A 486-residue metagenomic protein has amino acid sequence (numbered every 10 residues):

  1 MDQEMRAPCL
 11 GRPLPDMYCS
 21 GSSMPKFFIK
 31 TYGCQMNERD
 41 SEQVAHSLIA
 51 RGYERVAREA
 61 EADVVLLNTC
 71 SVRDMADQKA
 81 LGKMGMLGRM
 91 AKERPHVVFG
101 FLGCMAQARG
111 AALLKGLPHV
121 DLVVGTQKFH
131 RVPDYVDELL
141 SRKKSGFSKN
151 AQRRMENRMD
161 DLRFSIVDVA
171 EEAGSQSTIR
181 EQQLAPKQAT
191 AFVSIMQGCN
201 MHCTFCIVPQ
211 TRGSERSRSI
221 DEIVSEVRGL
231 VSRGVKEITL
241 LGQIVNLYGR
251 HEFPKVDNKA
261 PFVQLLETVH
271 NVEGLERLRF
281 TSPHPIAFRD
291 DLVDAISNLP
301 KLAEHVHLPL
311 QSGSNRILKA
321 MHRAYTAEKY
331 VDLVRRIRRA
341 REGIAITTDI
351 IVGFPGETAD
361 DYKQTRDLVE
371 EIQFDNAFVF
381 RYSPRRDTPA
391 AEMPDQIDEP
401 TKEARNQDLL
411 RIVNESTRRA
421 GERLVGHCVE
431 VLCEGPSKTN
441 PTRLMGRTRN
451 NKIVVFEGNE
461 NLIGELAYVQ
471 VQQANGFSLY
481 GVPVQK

Functional and structural regions predicted by a protein language model:
M1-S23, P209: N-terminal amphipathic/basic-hydrophobic helices that include classical n-h-c signal peptides and signal-anchor
Y18-G249, P261, D291, I296 (+5 more regions): Proteins enriched for Cys/Gly/acidic motifs involved in redox and nucleic-acid/cofactor modification
S23, F28, E392-K486: Terminal RNA-binding accessory module
A185-A189, C199-M201, L302, S312 (+5 more regions): Short flexible coil/turn linkers enriched for glycine and charged/polar residues that connect secondary-structure
H202, C206-G213, R277-I286, S312-H322 (+3 more regions): Conserved strand-turn element in the central/C-terminal portion of the radical SAM core barrel that lines
C203, I223, L240, F280 (+7 more regions): Conserved, mostly hydrophobic/aromatic
F253-E267, D290-E304, E357-F374, P400-A404 (+1 more regions): Short, electropositive alpha-helical surface patch
V263, N271-V272, R277, R289-T348: Radical SAM/AdoMet-radical enzyme domain recognition
